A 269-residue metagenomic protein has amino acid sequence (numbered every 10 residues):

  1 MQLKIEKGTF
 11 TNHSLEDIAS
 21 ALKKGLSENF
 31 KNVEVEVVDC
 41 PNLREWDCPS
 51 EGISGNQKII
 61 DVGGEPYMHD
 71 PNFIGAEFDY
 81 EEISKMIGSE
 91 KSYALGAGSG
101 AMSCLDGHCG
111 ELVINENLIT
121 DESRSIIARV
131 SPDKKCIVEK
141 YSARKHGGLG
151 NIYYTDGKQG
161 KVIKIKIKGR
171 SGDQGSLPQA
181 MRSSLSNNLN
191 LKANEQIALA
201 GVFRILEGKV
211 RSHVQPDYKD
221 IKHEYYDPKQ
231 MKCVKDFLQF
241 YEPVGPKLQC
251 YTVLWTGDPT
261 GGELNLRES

Functional and structural regions predicted by a protein language model:
Q2-N194, R204: Extended, low-hydrophobicity segments enriched in charged/polar residues
Y153-L264: Long, positively charged binding patches that form subdomain-scale interaction surfaces for polyanionic ligands
N265-S269: A hydrophobic, small-residue-rich beta->alpha segment in the mid-to-C-terminal subdomain of diverse proteins
